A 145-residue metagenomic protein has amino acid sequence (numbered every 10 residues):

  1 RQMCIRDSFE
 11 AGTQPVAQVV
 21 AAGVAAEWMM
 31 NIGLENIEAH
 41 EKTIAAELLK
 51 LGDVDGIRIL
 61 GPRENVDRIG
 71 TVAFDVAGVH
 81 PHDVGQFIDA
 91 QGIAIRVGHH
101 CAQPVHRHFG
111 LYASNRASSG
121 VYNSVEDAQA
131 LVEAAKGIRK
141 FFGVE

Functional and structural regions predicted by a protein language model:
R1-I5: Short, small-residue-biased leader/transition segments that mark boundaries at the very start of proteins
R6-D7, R68-V72, A113-A117: Short amphipathic alpha-helical segments
R6-N36: Amphipathic alpha-helix from the class-I
G12, N65-D67, G110-Y112: Short coil/turn motifs at beta-sheet boundaries
G12-P15, E38, F74, I95 (+1 more regions): Hydrophobic alpha-helical scaffolding
Q18, G23, G85, A90-A94 (+1 more regions): PLP-dependent enzyme catalytic core of the Aspartate aminotransferase-like
M29-V76, H80, G143: Conserved small-domain helix->loop->beta segment predominantly found in fold-type I
